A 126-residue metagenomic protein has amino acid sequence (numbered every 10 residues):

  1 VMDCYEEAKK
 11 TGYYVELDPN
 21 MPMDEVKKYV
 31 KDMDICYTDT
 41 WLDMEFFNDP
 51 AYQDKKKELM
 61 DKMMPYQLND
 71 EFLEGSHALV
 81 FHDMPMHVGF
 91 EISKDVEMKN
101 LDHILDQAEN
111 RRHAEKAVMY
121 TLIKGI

Functional and structural regions predicted by a protein language model:
V1-T40, M44-E45: Glycine-rich phosphate/diphosphate-binding loop of Rossmann-like nucleotide-binding domains
K9-K10, K27-K31, K55-K57, K62 (+4 more regions): Context-gated lysine
K10-V15, E71-H77: Hydrophobic transmembrane signal anchors and adjacent membrane-proximal interface regions, especially in viral
P22-Y29, D61-E74: A short, acidic, amphipathic alpha-helical segment used as a generic capping/interface helix at domain edges
L42-Y66: Glycine/threonine-rich flexible loop motifs
N48-Q53, L73-E74, M86: A generic short-segment signal for beta-strand/edge and adjacent turn/coil regions
G75-I126: Adenosine-phosphate binding glycine-rich loop
